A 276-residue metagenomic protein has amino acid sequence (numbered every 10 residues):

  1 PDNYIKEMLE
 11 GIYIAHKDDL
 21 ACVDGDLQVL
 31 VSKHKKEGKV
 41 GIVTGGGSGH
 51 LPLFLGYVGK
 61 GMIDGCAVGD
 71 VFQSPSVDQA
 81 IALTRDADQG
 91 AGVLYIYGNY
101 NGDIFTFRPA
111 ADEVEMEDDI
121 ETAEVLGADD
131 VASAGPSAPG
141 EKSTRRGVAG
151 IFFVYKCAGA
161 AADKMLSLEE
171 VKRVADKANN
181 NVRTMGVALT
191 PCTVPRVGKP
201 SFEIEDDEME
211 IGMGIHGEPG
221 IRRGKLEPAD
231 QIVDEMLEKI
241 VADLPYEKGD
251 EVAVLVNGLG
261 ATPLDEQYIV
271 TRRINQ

Functional and structural regions predicted by a protein language model:
P1-I42: N-terminal amphipathic/basic leader segments beginning at the initiator methionine
E37-G45, F54-A67, A132-P136, M209-K225 (+1 more regions): Gly-rich Lys/Arg/Thr-decorated short loops/hinges at beta-loop-alpha junctions or inter-strand turns that position
V40-G47, I63-C66, G92-N101, R108-A111 (+3 more regions): Short glycine-rich or small-residue beta-strand-to-loop segments that form or flank ligand, phosphate, metal/Fe-S
H50, Y57-G90, V241: Glycine-rich oxoanion-binding loops at beta->alpha junctions
C66-V71, E115-V148: Short, acidic/small-residue loops that bind anionic groups at enzyme active sites
I104-E121, A138, E266-R272: Short Gly/Thr/Asp-enriched flexible loops that form oxyanion-binding sites at enzyme active sites
A134-R145, F153-H216: Internal, active-site/partner-interface "lid" segment
K239-Q276: C-terminal non-catalytic interaction/assembly regions of soluble proteins
